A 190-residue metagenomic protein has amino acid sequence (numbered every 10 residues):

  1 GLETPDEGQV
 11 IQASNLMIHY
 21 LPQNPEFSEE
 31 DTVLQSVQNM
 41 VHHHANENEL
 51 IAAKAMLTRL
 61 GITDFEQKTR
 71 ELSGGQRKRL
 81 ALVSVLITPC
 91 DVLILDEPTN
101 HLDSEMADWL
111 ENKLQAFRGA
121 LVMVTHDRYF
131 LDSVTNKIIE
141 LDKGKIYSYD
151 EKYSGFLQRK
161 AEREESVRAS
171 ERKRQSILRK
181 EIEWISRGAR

Functional and structural regions predicted by a protein language model:
G1-R172: ABC ATP-binding cassette signature C-motif
R70-E71, G188-R190: Conserved short loop/turn motifs at secondary-structure junctions
R172-G188: Short cytosolic helices in intracellular loops of multi-pass membrane proteins
